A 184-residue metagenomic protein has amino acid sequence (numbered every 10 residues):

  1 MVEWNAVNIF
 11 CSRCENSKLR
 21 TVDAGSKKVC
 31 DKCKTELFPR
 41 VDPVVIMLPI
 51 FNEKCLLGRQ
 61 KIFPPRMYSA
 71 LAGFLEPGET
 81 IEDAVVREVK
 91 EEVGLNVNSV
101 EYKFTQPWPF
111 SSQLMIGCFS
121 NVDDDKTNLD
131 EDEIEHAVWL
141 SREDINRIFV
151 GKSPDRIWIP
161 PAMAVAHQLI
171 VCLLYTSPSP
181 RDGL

Functional and structural regions predicted by a protein language model:
V2-A6, P39, Q60-I62, E76-I81: Short, contiguous, pocket-lining structural segments that sit at or immediately flank catalytic/ligand-binding sites
V2-I46: Cys/His-rich short segments
D23-A24, V41-D42, S69, S112-Q113 (+1 more regions): Short glycine/proline-enriched turns and hinge-like loops at secondary-structure junctions
K28-A70, F74, N96-S99, S120-V122: N-terminal strand-loop-strand
L75-A162: Unchanged
A162-I170: Conserved adenosine/adenylate-binding substructure
Y175-L184: Single conserved hydrophobic/aromatic residue that forms the stacking wall/gate of nucleotide- or nucleobase-binding
